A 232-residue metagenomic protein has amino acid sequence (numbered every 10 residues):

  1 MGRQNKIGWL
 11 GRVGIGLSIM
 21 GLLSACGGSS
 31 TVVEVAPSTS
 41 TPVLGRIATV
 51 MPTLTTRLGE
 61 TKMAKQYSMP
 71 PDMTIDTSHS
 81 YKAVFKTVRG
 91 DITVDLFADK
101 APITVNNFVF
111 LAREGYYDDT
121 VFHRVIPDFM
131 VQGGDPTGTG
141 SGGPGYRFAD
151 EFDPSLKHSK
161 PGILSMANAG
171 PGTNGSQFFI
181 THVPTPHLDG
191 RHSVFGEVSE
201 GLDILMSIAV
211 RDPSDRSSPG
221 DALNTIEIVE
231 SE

Functional and structural regions predicted by a protein language model:
M1-S24: Sec-dependent bacterial lipoprotein signal peptides
G2, G21-E232: Cyclophilin-like peptidyl-prolyl cis-trans isomerases
